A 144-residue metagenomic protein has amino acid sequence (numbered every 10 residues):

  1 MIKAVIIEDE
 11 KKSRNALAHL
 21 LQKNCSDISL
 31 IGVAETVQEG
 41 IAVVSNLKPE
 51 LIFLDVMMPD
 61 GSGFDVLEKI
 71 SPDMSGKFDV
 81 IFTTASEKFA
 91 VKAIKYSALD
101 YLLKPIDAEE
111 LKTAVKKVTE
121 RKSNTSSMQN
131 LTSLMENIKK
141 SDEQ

Functional and structural regions predicted by a protein language model:
M1-A4: Extreme N-terminal starter segment of soluble prokaryotic enzymes
I6, V33, F82-T83: Conserved SAM-binding loop
I7, I28, K122-S126: Short, structured secondary-structure boundary patches
I7-E10, S86: Two-component His->Asp phosphorelay active-site signatures
E10-E35: Two-component/phosphorelay signaling modules centered on CheY-like receiver
E39-M135: CheY-like receiver
E136-Q144: C-terminal output/effector regions of signal-responsive regulators
